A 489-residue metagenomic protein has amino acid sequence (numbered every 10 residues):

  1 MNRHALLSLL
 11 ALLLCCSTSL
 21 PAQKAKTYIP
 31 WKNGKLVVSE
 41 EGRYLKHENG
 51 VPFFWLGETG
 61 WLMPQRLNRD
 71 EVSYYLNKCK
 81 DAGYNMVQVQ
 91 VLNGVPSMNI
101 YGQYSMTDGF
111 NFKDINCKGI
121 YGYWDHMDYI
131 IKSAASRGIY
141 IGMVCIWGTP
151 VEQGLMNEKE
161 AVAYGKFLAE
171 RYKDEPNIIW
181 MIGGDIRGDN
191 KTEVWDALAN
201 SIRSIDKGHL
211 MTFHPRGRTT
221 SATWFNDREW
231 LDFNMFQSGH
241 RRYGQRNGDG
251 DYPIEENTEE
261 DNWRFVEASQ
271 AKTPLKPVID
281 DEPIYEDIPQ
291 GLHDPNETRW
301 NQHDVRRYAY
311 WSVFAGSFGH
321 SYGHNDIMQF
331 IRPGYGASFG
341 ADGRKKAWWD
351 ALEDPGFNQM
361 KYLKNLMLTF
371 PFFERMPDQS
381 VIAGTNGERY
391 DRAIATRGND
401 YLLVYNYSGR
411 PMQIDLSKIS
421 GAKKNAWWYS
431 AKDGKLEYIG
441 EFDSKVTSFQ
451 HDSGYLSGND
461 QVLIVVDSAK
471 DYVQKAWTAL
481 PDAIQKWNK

Functional and structural regions predicted by a protein language model:
M1-K24: Bacterial Sec-dependent N-terminal signal peptides
K26-Q245, Y252-E256, E260: Active-site mouth of glycoside hydrolases
V51, P274-V278, Y285-I288, N301-G440 (+1 more regions): Aromatic- and carboxylate-lined catalytic core of secreted/periplasmic carbohydrate-active enzymes
I141-G142, V162-L168, E297-W300, A337-D342 (+1 more regions): Short, electropositive alpha-helical surface patch
M181-G183, T212-P215, M235, I279-E282 (+2 more regions): Short beta-strand segments
R228-R332: Catalytic-core region of carbohydrate-active enzymes that cleave or remodel glycosidic bonds
T447-F449: Short strand-edge motifs at loop-to-beta-strand transitions and within beta-strands of extracellular beta-rich domains
